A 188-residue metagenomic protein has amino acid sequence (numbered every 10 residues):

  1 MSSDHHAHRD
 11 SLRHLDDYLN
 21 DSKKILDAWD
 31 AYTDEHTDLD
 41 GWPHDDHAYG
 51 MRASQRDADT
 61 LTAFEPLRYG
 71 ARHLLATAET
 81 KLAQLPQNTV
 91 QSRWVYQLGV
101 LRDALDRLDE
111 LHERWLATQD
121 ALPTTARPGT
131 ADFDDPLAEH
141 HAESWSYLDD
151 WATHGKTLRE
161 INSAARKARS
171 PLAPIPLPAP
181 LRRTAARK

Functional and structural regions predicted by a protein language model:
M1-E65: Leu/Val/Ala/Ile-rich N-terminal alpha-helices, chiefly Sec-type signal peptides and the beginnings
M1-N20, E160-K188: Terminal, compositionally biased segments
S3, D45-R52, E79-W94, T125-P136: Short, charged/polar, low-complexity loop and linker segments that flank or interrupt alpha-helical bundles
S11-D21, T60-G70, W94-Q97, L101-A104 (+2 more regions): Amphipathic alpha-helix face/heptad-repeat signature
K23-D40, L67-L85, D106-P123, A152-G155 (+1 more regions): Extended amphipathic alpha-helical scaffold segments
D40-G41, D46, G50, G70 (+3 more regions): Residue-identity detector for glycine
Q91, V95-P176: Amphipathic alpha-helical coiled-coil/helical-stalk segments
